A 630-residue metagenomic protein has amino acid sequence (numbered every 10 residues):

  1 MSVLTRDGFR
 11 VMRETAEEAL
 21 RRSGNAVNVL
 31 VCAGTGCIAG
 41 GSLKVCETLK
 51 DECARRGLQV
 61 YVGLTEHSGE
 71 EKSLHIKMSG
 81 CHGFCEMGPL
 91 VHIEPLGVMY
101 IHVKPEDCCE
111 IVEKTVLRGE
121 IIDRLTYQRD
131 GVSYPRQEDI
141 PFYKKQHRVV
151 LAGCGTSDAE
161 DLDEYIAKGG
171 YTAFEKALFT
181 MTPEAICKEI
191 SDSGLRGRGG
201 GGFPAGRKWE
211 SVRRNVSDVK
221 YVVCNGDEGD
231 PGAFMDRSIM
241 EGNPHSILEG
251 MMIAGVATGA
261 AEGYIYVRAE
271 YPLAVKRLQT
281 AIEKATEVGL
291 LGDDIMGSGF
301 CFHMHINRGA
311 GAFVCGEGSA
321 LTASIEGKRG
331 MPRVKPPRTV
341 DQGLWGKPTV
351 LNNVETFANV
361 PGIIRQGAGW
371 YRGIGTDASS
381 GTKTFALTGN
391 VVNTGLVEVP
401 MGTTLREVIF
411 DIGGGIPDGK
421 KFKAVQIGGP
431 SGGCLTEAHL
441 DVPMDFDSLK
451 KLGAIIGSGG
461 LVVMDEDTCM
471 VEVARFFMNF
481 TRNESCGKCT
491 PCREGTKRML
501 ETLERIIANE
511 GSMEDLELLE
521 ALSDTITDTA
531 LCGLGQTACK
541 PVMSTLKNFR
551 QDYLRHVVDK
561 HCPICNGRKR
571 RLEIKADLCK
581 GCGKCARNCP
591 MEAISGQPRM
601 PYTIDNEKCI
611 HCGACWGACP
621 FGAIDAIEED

Functional and structural regions predicted by a protein language model:
V3-V27, L43-I76, M87-P89, E94-Y127 (+11 more regions): Ferredoxin-type iron-sulfur electron-transfer modules in oxidoreductases and energy-metabolism complexes
V31, S157-T172, V222-D236, T339-L344 (+2 more regions): Gly-rich Lys/Arg/Thr-decorated short loops/hinges at beta-loop-alpha junctions or inter-strand turns that position
A33-G41, E86, I190-V212, G311-A323 (+3 more regions): Conserved phosphate/anionic-ligand binding catalytic regions in large, soluble enzymes, centered on
C53, G250-M252, M401-P417: Short amphipathic, charge-patterned alpha-helical segments
T126-D192, N352-G367: Flexible inter-domain linker/hinge segments
K145, V275-M401, G413: Hydrophobic alpha-helical positions that pack around
E175-V216, R372-G373, A378, A386 (+3 more regions): Accessory "access/gating" subregions that flank catalytic or transport cores
G381-N393, V399-M401, L405, C565-I610 (+1 more regions): C-terminal accessory/binding modules appended to enzymatic or scaffolding proteins
